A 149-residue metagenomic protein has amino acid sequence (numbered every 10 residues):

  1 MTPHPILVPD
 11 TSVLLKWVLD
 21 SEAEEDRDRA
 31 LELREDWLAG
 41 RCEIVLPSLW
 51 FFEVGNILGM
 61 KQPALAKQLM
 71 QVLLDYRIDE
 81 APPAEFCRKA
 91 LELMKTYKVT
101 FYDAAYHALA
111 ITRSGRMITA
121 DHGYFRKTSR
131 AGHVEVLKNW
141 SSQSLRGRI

Functional and structural regions predicted by a protein language model:
M1-I6, F51, Y76-E80, H107-I149: Acidic, PIN/NYN-like endoribonuclease modules and their adjacent C-terminal/linker elements
M1-L46, L58-Q68, W140-R148: Short, well-structured N-terminal submotif of metal-dependent ribonuclease cores
P9, V45-L46, F101-A104, T119: Short beta-strand scaffold positions
V13-L14, E53-I57, V72, K89: A general alpha-helix detector
L46-W50, F86, Y106: Short, conserved alpha-helical segments within structured domains
N56-M60, I111-T112: Short glycine/serine- and small hydrophobic-enriched flexible loop segments
Q68-T96: Acidic catalytic patch
